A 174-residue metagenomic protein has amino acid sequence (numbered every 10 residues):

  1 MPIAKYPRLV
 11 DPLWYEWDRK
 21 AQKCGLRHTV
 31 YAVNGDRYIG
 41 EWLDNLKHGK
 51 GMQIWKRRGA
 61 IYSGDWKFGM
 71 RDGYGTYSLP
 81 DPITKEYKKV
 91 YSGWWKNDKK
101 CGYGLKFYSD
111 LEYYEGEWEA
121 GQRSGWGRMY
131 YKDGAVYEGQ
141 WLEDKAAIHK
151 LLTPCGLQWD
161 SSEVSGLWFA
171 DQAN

Functional and structural regions predicted by a protein language model:
M1-N174: Intrinsically disordered, low-complexity repeat tracts enriched in Gly/Pro/Ser/Thr and acidic residues, frequently
